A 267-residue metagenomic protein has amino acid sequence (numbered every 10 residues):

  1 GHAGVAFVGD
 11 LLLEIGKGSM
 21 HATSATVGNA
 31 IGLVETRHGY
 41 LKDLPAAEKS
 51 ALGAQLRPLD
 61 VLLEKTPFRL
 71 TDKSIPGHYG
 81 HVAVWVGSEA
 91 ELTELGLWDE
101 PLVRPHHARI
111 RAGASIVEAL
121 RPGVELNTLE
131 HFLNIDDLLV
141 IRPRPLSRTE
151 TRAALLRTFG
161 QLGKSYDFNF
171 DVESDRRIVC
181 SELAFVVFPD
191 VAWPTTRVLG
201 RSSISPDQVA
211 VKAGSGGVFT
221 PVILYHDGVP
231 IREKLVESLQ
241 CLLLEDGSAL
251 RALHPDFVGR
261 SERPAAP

Functional and structural regions predicted by a protein language model:
G1-P267: Cysteine-nucleophile amide-bond enzymes
